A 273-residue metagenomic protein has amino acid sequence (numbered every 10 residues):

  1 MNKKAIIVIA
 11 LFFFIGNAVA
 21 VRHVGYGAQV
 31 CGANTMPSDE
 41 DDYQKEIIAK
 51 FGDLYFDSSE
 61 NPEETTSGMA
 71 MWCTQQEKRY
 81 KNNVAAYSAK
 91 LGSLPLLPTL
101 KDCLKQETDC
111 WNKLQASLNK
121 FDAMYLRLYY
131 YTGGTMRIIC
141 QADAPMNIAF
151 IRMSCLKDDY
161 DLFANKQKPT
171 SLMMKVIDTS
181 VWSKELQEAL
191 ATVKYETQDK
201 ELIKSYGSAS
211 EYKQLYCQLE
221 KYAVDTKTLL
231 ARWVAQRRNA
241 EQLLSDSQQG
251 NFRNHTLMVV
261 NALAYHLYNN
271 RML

Functional and structural regions predicted by a protein language model:
K4-F14: Sec-dependent N-terminal signal peptides
G16-A20: Sec/Tat signal peptide C-region and signal peptidase I cleavage site
V21-L273: N-terminal alpha-helical modules
